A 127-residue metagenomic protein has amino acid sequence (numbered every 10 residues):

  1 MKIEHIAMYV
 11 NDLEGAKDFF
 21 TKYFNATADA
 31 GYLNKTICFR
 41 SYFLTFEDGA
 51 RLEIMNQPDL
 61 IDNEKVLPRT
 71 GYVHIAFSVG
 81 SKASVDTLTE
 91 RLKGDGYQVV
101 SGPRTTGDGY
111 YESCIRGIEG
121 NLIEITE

Functional and structural regions predicted by a protein language model:
M1-G15, Y72-F77: N-terminal beta-strand motif that seeds the catalytic metal site of vicinal oxygen chelate
Y9-R51: Core segments of cupin and vicinal oxygen chelate
E14-D18, K22, A83-G94: Replace "anionic and nucleotidyl ligands
D29-A30, D59-E64, S101: A short, acidic/glycine-rich surface segment
G31, F43-T45, T89-E127: Vicinal oxygen chelate
C38, G71, G109: Exposed loop/turn and edge beta-strand positions of beta-sandwich/beta-sheet ligand-binding modules
D48-R51, L60, K82-V85: Short, charged/polar surface micro-motifs in flexible loops or helix N-caps
P68, H74-D86: Mid-chain, well-packed structural core segment of small domains
